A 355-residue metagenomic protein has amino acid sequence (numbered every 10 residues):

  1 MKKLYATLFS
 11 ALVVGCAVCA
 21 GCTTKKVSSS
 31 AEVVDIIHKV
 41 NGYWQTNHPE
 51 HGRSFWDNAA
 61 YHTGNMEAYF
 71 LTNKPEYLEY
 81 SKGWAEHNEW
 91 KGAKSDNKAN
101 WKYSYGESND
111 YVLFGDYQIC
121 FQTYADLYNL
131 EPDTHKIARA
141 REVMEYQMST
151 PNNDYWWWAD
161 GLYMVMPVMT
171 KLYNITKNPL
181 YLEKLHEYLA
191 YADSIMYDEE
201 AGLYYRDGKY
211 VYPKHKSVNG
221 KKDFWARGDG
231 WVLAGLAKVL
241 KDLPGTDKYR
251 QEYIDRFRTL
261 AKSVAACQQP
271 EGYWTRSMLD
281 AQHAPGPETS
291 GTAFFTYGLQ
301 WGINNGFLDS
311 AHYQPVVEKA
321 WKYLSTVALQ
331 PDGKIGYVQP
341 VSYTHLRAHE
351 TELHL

Functional and structural regions predicted by a protein language model:
M1-S28: Bacterial Sec-dependent N-terminal signal peptides
E32-H51, E79-A99, T134-D154, P179-G208 (+2 more regions): Long, well-ordered core segments of solenoidal/helical folds
H51-N100, N109-G115: N-terminal carbohydrate-binding/catalytic regions of secreted carbohydrate-active enzymes
A60-P75, I119-P132, V165-N178, W231-Y249 (+1 more regions): Well-ordered alpha-helical scaffold segments within catalytic/enzyme domains
A93, N100-Y105, E145-P151, Y210-K221 (+1 more regions): Acidic/His metal-coordination segments adjacent to aromatic residues that form catalytic metal sites in metalloenzymes
L185-A237: Loop-centered beta-sheet repeat module
L233, V239-S277: Oxyanion-binding "anion nests"
T344-L353: Conserved small/polar residues in nucleotide/adenosyl-binding loops
